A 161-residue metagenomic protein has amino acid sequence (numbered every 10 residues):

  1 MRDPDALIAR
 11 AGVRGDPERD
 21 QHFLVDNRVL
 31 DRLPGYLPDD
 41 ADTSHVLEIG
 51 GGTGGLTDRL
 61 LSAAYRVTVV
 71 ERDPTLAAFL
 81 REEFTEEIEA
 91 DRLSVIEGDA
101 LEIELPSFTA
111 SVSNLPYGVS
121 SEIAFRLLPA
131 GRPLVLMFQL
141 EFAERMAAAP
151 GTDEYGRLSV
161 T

Functional and structural regions predicted by a protein language model:
M1-T161: Catalytic cores of RNA-modifying enzymes
